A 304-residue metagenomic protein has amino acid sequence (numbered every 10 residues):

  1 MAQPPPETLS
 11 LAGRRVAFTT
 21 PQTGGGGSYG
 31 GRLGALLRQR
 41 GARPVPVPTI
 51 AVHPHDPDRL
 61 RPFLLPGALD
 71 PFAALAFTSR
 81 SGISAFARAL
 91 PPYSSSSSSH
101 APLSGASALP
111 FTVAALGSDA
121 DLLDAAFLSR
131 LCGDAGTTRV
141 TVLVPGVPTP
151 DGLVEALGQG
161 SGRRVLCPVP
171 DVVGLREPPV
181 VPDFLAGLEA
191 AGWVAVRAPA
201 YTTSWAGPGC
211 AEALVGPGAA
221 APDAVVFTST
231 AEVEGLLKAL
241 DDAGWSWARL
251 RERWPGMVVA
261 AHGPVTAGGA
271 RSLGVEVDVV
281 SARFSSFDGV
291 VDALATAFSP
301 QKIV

Functional and structural regions predicted by a protein language model:
A2-V304: Signature of uroporphyrinogen-III synthase
